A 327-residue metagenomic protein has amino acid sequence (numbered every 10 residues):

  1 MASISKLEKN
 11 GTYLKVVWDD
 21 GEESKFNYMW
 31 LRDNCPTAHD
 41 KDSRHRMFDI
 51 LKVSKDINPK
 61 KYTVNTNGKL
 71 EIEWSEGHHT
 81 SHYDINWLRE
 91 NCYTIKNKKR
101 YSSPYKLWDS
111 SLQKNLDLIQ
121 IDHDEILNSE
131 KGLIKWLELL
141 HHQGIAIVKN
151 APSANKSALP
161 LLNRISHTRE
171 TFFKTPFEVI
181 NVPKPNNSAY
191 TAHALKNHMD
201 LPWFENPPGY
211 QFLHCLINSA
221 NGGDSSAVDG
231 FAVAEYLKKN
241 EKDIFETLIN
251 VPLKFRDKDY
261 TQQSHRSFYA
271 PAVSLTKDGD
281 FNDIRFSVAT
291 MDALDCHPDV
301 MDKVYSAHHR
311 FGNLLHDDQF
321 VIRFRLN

Functional and structural regions predicted by a protein language model:
M1-S129: Motif-centric detector for short Cys/His coordination patterns
D19, R325-N327: Residue-level recognition of short, solvent-exposed, well-ordered loop/turn junctions that link secondary-structure
T94, Y101, Y105-K135, L139-I145 (+1 more regions): Active-site environment of non-heme Fe oxygenases that use a 2-His-1-carboxylate facial triad
